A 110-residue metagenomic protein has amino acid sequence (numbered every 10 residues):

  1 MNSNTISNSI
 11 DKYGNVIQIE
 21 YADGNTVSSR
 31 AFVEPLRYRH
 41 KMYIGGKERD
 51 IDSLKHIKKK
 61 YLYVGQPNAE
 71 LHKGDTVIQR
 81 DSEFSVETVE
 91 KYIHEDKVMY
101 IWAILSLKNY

Functional and structural regions predicted by a protein language model:
M1-S28: Active-site-proximal polar cores
Y21-Y110: Short, conserved turn/kink motifs that form compact alpha/beta structural patches or helix kinks used as
